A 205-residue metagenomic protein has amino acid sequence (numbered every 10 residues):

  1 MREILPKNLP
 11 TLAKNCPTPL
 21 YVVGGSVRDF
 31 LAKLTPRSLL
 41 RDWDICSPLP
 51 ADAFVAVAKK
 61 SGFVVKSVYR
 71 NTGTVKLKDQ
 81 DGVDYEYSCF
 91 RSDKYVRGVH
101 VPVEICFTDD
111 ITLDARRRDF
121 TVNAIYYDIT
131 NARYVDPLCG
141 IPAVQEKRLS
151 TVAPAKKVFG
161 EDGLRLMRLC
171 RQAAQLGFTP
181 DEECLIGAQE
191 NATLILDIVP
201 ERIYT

Functional and structural regions predicted by a protein language model:
M1-T205: Catalytic cores of the polymerase beta-like nucleotidyltransferase superfamily and closely associated nucleotide
